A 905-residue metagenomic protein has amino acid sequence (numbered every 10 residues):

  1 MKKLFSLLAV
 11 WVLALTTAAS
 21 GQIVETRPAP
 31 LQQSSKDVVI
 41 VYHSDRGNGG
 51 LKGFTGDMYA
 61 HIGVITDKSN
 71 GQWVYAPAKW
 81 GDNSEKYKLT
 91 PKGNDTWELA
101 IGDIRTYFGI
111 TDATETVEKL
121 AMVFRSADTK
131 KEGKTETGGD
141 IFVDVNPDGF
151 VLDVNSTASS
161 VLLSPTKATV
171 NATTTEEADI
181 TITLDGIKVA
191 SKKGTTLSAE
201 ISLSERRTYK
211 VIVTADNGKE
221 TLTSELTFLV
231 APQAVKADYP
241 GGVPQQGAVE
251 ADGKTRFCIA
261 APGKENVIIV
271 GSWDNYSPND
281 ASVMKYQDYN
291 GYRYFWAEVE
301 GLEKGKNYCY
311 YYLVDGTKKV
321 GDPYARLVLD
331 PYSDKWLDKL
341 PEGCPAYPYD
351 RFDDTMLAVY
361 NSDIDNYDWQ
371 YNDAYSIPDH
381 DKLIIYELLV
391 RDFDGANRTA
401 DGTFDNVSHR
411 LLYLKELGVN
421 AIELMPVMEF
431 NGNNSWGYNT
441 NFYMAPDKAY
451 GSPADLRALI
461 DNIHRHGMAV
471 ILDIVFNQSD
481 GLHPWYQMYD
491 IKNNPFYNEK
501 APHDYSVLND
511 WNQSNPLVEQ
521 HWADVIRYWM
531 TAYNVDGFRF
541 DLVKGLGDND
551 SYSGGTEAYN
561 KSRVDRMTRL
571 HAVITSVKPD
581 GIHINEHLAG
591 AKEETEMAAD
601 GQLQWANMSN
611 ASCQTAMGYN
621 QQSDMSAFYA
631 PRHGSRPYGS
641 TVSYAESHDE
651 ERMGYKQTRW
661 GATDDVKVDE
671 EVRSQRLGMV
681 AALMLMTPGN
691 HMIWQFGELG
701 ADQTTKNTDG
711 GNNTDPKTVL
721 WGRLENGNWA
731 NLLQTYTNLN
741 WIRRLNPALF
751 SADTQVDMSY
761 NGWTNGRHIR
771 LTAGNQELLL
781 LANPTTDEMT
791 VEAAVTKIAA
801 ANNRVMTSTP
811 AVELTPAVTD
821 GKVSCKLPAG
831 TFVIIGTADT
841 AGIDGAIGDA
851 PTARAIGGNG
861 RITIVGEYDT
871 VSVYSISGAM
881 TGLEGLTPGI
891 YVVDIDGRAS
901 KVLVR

Functional and structural regions predicted by a protein language model:
G21-Q33, D144-L163, D849: Short, compositionally biased P/S/T/A/G/V-rich stretches that sit at domain boundaries
T55-A113, A127-T137, L197, A248-E250 (+2 more regions): Aromatic-rich carbohydrate-binding modules that target alpha-glucans
F228-V267, G321-K382: Basic K/R-rich, polyanion-interacting modules in nucleoproteins and related proteins
A325-L340, D365-V535, R539-Y559, L570-S576: Substrate-binding/active-site clefts of carbohydrate-active enzymes
N534, E557, K561, D565-D702 (+4 more regions): Conserved alpha/beta catalytic core and glycan-binding cleft of carbohydrate-active enzymes
S759, T837-R861, V865, D869: Residue-level detector of functionally pivotal "anchor" positions at catalytic/ligand-binding pockets or at interdomain
V818-T840, V893: C-terminal beta-strand-rich structural cap/linker in extracellular carbohydrate-active enzymes
I890-R905: C-terminal tail/sorting-segment detector
